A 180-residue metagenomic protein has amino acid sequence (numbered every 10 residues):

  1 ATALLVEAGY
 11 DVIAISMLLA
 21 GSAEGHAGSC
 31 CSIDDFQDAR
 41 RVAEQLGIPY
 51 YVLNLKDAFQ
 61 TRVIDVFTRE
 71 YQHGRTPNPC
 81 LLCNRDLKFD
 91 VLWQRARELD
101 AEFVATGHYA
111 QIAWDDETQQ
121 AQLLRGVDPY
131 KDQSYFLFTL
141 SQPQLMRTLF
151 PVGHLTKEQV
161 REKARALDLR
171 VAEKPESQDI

Functional and structural regions predicted by a protein language model:
A1-T139, L149, K157-V160: ATP-dependent adenylation/nucleotidyltransferase module used to activate substrates
P129-D132, F138-I180: Contiguous mid-protein beta-loop-alpha structural module that forms a pocket-lining wall or clamp of enzyme active
